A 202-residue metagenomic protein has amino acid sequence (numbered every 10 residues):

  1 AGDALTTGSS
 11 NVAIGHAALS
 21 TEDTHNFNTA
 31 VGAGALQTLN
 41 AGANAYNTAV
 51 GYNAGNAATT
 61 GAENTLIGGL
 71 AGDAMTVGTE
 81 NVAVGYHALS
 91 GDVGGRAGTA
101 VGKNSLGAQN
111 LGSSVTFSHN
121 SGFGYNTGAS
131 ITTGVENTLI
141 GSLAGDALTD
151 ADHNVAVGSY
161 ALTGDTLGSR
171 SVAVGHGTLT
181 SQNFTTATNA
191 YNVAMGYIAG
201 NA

Functional and structural regions predicted by a protein language model:
A1-A202: Glycine- and small/polar-enriched repetitive beta-structure motifs of secreted/surface proteins
